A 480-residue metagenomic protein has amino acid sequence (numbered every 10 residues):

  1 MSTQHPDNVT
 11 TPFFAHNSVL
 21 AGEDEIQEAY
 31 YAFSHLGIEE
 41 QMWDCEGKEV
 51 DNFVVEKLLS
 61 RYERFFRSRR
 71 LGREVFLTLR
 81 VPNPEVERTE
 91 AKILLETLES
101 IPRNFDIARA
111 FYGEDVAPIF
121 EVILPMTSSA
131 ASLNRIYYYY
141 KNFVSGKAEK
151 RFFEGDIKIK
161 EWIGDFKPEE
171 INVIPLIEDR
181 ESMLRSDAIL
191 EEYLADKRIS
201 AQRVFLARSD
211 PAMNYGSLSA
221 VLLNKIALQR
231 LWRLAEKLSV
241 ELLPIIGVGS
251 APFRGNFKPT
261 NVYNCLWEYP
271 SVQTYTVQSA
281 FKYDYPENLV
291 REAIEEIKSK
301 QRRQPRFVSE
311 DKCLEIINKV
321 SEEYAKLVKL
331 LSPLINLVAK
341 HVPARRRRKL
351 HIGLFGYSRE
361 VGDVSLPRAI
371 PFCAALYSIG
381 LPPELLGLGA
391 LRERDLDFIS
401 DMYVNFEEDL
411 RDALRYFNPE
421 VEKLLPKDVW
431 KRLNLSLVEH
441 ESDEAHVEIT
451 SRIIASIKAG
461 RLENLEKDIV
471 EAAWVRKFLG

Functional and structural regions predicted by a protein language model:
M1-Q41, C45, V54-E63, R73 (+2 more regions): Acidic, glycine-enriched catalytic cores built around paired aspartates
V55-F65, R69-F152: Active-site beta->alpha loop and helix N-cap motifs at the rims of alpha/beta catalytic domains
R64-R67, L184-I199, Y263: Short amphipathic alpha-helices and their capping/turn segments at secondary-structure boundaries
E74-N83, F111-S129, R151-E178, R198-S217 (+2 more regions): Core alpha/beta catalytic barrel or barrel-like domain that forms the active/cofactor pocket in diverse metabolic
E90-K92, M213-L222: Short, flexible/disordered intra-domain loops and linkers
S186-D187, P252-W267: Catalytic cores of alpha/beta
L218-A220, N256-N261, F398-N405: Short glycine/threonine-rich loop-to-helix capping motif typified by GTGT followed within a few residues by an Asp-Pro
A227-S239, R302-P305: Alpha-helix-loop-beta-strand connector modules within alpha/beta enzyme cores
